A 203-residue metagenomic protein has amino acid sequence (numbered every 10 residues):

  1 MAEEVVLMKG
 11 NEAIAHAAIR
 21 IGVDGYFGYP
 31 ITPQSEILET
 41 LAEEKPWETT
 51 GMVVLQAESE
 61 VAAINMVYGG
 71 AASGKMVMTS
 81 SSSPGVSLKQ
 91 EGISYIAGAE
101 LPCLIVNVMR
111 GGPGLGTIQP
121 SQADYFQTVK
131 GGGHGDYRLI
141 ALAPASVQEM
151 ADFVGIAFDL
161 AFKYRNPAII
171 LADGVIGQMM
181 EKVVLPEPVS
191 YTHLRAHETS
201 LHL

Functional and structural regions predicted by a protein language model:
M1-G131, R138: Thiamine diphosphate
A42-E44, S94-A97, G155-L160, L185-P188: Short, solvent-exposed amphipathic alpha-helical segments in soluble enzyme and RNA/protein-processing domains
R110, A172-M179: Glycine-rich beta-alpha junction loops
P120-G174: Conserved thiamine diphosphate
I176-Q178, K182-S190: Rossmann-like dinucleotide-binding core of oxidoreductases
T192-T199: Conserved small/polar residues in nucleotide/adenosyl-binding loops
L203: Cytosolic catalytic cores of cyclic-nucleotide second-messenger enzymes
